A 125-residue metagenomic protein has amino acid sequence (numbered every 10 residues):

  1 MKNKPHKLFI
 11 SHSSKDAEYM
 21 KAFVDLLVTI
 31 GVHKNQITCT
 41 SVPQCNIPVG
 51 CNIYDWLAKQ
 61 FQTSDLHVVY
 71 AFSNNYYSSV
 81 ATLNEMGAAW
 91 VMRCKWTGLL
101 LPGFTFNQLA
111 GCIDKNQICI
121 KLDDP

Functional and structural regions predicted by a protein language model:
M1-V68, M92: Conserved N-terminal substructure of TIR/SEFIR domains
H6-L8, G87, Q117: Residue-level detector of short, conserved catalytic/binding motifs and their immediate flanks
Y19-A22, V49, V80-N84, L109-A110: A short acidic (Asp/Glu
P43, W90, C94, I118-I120: Generic preference for hydrophobic/aromatic residues in regular secondary structure cores
W56-N107: Conserved beta-strand-loop-alpha-helix hinge of the TIR/SEFIR fold
F104-C119: Glycine-rich, charge-decorated loop segments at or immediately adjacent to ligand/cofactor-binding or catalytic sites
K121-P125: C-terminal helix of von Willebrand factor
